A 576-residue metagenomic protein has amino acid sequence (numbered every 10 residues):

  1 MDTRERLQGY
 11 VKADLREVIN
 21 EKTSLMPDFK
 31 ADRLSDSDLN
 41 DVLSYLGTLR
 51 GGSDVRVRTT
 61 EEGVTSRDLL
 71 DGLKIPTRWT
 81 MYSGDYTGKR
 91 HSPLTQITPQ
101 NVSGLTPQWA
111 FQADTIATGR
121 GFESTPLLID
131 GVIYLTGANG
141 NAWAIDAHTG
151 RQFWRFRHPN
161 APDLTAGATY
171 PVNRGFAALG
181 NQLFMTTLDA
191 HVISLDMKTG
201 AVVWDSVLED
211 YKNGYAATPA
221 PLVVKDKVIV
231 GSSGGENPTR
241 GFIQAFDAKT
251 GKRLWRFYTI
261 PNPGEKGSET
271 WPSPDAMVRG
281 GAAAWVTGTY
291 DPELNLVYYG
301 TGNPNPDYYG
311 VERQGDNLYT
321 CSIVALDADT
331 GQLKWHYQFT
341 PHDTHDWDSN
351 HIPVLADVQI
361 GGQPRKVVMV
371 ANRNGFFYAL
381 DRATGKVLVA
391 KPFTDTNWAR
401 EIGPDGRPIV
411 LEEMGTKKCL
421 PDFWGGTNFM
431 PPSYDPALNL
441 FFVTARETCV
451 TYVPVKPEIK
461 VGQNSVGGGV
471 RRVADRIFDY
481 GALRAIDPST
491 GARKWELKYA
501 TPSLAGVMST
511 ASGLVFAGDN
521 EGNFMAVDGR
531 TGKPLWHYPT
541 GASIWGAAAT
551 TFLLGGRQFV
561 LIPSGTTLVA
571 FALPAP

Functional and structural regions predicted by a protein language model:
M1-V18: Conserved nucleotide-binding/hydrolysis modules and their immediate coupling elements across P-loop/ASCE NTPase motors
R6-Q8, S24-V55, T186: C-terminal capping alpha-helices of c-type cytochrome domains
S53-L94: N-terminal pre-domain segments of enzymes
W79-S83, G119-N141, A166-V192, A216-R240 (+7 more regions): Repeat-blade elements of multi-bladed beta-propeller folds
G84-Y86, S92-Y134, A161, A166 (+1 more regions): Asp/Glu-centered strand-loop micro-motifs enriched in Gly/Pro and often flanked by an aromatic residue
N101-D114, A142-A166, L179, H191-K212 (+6 more regions): Extracytoplasmic/lumenal domain signature
